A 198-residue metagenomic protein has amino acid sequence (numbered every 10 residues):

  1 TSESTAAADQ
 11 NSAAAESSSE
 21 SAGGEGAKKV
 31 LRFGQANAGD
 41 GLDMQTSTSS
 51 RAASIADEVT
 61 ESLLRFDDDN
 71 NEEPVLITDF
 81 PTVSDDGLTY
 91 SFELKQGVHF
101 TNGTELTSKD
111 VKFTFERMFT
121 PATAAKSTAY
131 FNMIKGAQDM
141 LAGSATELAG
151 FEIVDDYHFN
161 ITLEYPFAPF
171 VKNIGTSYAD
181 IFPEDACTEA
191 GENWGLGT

Functional and structural regions predicted by a protein language model:
T1, T5, F33, L63 (+3 more regions): Residue-level signal for nonpolar/aromatic packing positions in well-ordered secondary structure
T1-V30, E189-A190: Short, low-complexity disordered leader/linker segments with a strong preference for bacterial N-terminal type II
G26-V30, E58, V75-I77, D85-T89 (+2 more regions): Extracytoplasmic
G34-D85: N-terminal lobe/hinge region of extracytoplasmic solute-binding protein
S54, E58, S62, N71 (+7 more regions): Extracytoplasmic/secreted proteins, especially bacterial periplasmic and envelope-associated proteins
L64, D68, D85, H99 (+4 more regions): Sec-exported extracytoplasmic/periplasmic mature domains
D79-Y130, N160: Aromatic- and charge-enriched surface segment that lines or borders ligand/interaction sites
L163-T198: Gly/Pro-rich hinge or "lid" segments in bacterial periplasmic/extracellular proteins
